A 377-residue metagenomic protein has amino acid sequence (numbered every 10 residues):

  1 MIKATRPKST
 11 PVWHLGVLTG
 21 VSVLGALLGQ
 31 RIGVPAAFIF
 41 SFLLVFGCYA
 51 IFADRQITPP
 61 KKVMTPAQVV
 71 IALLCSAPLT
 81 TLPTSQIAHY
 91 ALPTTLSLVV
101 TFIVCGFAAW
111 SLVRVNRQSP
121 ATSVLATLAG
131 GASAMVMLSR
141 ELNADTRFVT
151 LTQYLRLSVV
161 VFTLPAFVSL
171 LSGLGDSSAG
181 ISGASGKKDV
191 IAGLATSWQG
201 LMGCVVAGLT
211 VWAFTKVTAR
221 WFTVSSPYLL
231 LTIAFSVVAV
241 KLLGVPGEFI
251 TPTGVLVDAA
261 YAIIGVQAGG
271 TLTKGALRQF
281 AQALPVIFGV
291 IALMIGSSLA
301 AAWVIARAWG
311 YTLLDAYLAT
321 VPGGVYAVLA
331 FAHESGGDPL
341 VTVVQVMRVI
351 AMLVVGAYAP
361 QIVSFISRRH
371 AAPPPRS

Functional and structural regions predicted by a protein language model:
I2-V63, V70-P83, V104, T196-A276 (+2 more regions): Structural signature of multi-pass alpha-helical membrane transport proteins
T10, H89-T94, R117-A121, Q199 (+4 more regions): Short alpha-helical transmembrane interface motifs in multi-pass membrane proteins
P59-A72, A91-L96, R117-L128, L151-Y154 (+3 more regions): Cytoplasmic-side transmembrane-helix entry/capping segments in multi-pass membrane proteins
T81-H89, G173-T196, G244-P252, A276-Q279 (+1 more regions): Membrane-interface helix termini and inter-helical loops of multi-pass transporters
T101, G130-M135, T150-S172, V325-A327 (+1 more regions): Membrane-embedded alpha-helical segments of transport systems, primarily multispan ion/solute transporters
R114, L277, Q361-P375: Membrane-interface capping segments at transmembrane-helix boundaries
V115-L155, Y311-V346: Alpha-helical membrane segments and immediately flanking helix-loop junctions that form or couple to the substrate/ion
L157-T210: Long hydrophobic alpha-helical segments that form multi-pass transmembrane helix bundles in integral membrane proteins
